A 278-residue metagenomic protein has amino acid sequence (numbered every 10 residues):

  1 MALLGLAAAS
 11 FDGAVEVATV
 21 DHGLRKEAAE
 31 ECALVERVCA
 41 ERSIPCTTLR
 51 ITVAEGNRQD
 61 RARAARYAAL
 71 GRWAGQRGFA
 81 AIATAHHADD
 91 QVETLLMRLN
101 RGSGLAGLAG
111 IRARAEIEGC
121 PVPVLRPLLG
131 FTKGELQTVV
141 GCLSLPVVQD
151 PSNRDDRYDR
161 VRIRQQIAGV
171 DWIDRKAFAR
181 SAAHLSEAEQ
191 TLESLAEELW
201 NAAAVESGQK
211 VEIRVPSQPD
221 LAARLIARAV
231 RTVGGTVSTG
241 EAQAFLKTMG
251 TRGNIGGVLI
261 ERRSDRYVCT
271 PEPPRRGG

Functional and structural regions predicted by a protein language model:
M1-Q166: Core alpha/beta nucleotide-donor-binding catalytic domains of modification enzymes
E16-H22, I51-V53, A65, A115-C120 (+1 more regions): AMP-forming adenylation/ATP pyrophosphatase catalytic core
Q91, A177, L221-L225: Residue-level detector of well-ordered alpha-helical segments, enriched for hydrophobic/aromatic packing positions
L95-L96, F178-A182: Short alpha-helical scaffolding segments that buttress acidic/His motifs in well-ordered protein cores
D159, A168, L185-E189: A structured phosphate/pyrophosphate-recognition subdomain
R164-F178: Conserved anion/nucleotide-ligand pocket segment
